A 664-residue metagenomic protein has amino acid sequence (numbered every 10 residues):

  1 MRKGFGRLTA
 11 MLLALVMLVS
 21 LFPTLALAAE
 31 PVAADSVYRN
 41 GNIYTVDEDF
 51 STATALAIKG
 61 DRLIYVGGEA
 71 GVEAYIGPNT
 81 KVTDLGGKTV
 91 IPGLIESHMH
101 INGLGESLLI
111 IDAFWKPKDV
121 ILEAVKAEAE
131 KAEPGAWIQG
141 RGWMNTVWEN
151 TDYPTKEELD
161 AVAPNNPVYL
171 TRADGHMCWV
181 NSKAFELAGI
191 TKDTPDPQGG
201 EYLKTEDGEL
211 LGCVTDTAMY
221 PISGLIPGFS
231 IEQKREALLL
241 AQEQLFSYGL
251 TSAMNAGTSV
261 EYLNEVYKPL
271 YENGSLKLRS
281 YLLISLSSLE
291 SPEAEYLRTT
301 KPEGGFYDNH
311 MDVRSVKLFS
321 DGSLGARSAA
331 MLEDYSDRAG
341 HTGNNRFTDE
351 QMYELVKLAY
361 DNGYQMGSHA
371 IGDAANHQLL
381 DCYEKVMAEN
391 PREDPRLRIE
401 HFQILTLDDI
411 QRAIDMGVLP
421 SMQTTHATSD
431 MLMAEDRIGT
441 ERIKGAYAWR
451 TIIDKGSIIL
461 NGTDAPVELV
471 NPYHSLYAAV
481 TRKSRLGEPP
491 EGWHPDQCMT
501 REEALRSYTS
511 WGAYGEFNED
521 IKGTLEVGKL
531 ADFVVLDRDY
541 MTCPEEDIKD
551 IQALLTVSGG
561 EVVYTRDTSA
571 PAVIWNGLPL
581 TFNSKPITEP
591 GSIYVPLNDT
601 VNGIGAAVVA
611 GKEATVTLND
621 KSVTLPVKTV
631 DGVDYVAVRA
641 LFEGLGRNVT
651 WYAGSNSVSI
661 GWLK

Functional and structural regions predicted by a protein language model:
M1-L12: Bacterial N-terminal signal peptides that target proteins for export
V19-P31: Sec-dependent signal peptide cleavage junction
E30-R39, Y44, E48-L297, R314 (+6 more regions): Divalent metal-binding segments
I76, A129-E133, A163, Y271 (+7 more regions): Sec/Tat-exported extracytoplasmic proteins
L270-G274, T300-M311, N390-R392, A413-D415: Acidic (Asp/Glu)-rich catalytic clusters
V356-G367, I371-L397, H401-F402, L407-Q411 (+5 more regions): His/Asp/Glu-enriched, well-ordered alpha-helical/loop segment that forms or immediately abuts the divalent-metal
D567-K664: Primary recognition of N-terminal secretory signal peptides and signal-anchoring hydrophobic helices
